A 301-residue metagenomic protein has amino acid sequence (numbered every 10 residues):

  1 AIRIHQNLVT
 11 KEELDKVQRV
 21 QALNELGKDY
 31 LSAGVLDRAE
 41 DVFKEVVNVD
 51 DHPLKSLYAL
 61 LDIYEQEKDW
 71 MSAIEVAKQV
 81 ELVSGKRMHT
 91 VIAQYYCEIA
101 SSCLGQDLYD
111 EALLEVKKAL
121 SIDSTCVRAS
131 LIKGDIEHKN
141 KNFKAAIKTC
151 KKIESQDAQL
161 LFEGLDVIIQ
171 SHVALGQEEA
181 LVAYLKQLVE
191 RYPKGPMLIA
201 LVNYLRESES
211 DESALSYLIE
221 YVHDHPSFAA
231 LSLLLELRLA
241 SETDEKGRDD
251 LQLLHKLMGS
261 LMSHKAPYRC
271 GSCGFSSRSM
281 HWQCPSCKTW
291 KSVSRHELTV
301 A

Functional and structural regions predicted by a protein language model:
E13, V17, D51, G85 (+4 more regions): Short coil turns that delineate tetratricopeptide repeat
V17-Q21, L54-K55, T90-Q94, R128 (+3 more regions): Start-of-helix register in tetratricopeptide repeats
Y30, Y64, Y96, C103 (+4 more regions): Residue at a conserved register position within TPR or TPR-like alpha-solenoid repeats
